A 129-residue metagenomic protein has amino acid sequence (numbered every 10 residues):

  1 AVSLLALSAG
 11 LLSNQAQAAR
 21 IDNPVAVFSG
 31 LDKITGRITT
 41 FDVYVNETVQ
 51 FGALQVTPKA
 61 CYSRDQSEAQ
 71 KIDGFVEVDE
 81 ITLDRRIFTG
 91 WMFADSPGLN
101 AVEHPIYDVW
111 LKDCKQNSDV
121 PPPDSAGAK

Functional and structural regions predicted by a protein language model:
A1-S3: Bacterial N-terminal signal peptides that target proteins for export
L7-Q15: C-terminal segment of classical bacterial N-terminal signal peptides
N14-K129: N- and C-terminal low-complexity/disordered segments
